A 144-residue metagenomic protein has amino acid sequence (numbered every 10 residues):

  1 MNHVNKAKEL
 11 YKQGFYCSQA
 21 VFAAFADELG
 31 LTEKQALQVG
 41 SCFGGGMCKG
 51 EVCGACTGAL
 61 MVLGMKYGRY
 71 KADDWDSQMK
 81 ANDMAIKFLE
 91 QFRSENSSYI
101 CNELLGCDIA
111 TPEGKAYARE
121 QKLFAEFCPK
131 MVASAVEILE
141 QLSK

Functional and structural regions predicted by a protein language model:
M1-L29: Active-site-proximal helix-loop elements at catalytic-domain edges
N5-K12, C42-E51, E120-F124: A short glycine/serine-rich beta->alpha loop
C17, C53, C101: Short cysteine clusters
F22-S41, C107-P112: Acidic-glycine-rich active-site phosphate/pyrophosphate-binding loop
A23-D27, M61-G68, E137-Q141: Short glycine/serine- and small hydrophobic-enriched flexible loop segments
E28-Q38, M65-M84: Phosphate-handling active-site elements
M47-M61: Conserved phosphate/anionic-ligand binding catalytic regions in large, soluble enzymes, centered on
A81-K144: C-terminal binding/interaction regions
